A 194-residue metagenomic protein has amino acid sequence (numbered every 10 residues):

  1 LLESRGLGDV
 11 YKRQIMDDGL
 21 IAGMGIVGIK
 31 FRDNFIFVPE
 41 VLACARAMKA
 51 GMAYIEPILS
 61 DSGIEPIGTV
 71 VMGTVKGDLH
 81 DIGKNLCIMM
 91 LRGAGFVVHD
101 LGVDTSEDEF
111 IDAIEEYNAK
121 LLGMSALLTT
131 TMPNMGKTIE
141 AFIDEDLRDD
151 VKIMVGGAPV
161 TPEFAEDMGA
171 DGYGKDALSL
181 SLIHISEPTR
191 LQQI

Functional and structural regions predicted by a protein language model:
L1-Y11, I183-I194: Single conserved hydrophobic/aromatic residue that forms the stacking wall/gate of nucleotide- or nucleobase-binding
R5, D9-S62: Long amphipathic alpha-helical segments
E65-G68, R148: Short, flexible coil/linker segments at domain boundaries that flank nucleotide/cofactor-interacting
I67-L101: Glycine-rich active-site/cofactor-binding loop and its immediate structural neighborhood
H80, M132, I194: Glycine/Thr-rich phosphate-binding loops of Rossmann-like dinucleotide-binding domains
C87-A94, H99-A170, S179: Cofactor-cradling patches in redox/metallo enzymes
